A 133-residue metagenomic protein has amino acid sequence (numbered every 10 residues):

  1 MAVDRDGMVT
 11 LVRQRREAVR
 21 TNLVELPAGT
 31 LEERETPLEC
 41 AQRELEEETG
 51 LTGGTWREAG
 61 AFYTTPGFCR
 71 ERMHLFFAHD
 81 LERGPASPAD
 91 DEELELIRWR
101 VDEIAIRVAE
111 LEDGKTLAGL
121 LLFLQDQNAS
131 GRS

Functional and structural regions predicted by a protein language model:
M1-R43, E47, P85: Conserved Nudix-box catalytic region and its N-terminal flanking loop in Nudix hydrolases and closely related
A2, F77-H79, R98-R100: Short, well-ordered beta-strand micro-motif
N22, E58, P66-C69, D91-S133: Nudix hydrolase/Nudix homology domain
T52-A59: A short coil-to-beta-strand element that immediately follows conserved catalytic motifs
T65-G84: Active-site-adjacent beta-strand/loop module that shapes the phosphate/pyrophosphate-binding cleft
